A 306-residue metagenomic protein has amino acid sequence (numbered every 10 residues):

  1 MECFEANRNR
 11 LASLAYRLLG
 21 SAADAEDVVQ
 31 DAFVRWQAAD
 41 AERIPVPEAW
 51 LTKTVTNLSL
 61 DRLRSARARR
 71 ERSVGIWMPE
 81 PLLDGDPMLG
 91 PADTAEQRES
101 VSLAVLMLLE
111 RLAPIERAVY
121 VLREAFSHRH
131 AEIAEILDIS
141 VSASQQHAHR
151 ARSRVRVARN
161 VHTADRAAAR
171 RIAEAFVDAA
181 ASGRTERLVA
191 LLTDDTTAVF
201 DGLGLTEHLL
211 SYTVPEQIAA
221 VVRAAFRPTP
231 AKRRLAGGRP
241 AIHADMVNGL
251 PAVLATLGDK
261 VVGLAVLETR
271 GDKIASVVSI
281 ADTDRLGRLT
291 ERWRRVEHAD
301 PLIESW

Functional and structural regions predicted by a protein language model:
E2-D27, D31-R187, L191: Active-site-adjacent scaffolding segments
L188, T196, D272: Hydrophobic pocket/interface hotspot
D194-P240: A solvent-exposed, acidic/Ser-Thr-rich amphipathic alpha-helical stretch
L250, E268-A275: Short, solvent-exposed coil/turn segments at beta-strand boundaries
P251-G258: Short beta-strand segments that buttress and anchor functional surface loops
K260-L264: Short, surface-exposed coil-to-beta transition loops
I280-W306: Low-complexity, intrinsically disordered terminal/linker segments enriched in charged and Gly/Pro repeats
